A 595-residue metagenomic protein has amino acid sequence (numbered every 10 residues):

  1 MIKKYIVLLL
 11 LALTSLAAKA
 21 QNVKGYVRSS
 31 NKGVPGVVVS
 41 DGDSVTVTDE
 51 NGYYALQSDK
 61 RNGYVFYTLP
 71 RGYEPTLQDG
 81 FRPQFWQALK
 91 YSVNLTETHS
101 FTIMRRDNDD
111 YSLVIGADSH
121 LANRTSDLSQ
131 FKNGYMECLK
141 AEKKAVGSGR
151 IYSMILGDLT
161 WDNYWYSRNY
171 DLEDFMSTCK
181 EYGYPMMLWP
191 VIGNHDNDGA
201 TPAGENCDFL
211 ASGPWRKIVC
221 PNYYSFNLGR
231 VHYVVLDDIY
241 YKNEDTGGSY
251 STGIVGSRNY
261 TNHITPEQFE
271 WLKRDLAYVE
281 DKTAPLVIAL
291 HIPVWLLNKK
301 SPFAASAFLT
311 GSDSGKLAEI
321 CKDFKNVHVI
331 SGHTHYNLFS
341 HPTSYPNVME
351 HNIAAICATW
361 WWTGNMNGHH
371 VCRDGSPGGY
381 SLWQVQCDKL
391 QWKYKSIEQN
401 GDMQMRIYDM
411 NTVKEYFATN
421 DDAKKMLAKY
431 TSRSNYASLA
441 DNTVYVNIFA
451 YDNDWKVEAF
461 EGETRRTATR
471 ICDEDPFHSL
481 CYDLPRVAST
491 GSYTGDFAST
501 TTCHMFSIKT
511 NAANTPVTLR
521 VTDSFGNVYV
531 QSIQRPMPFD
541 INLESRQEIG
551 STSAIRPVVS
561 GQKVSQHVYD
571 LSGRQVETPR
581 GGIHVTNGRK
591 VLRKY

Functional and structural regions predicted by a protein language model:
Q21-V23, S29-D43, G582: Short, ordered, surface-exposed loop/turn motifs in non-cytosolic proteins
N22, S29-S30, D79-S167: N-terminal active-site segment of His-dependent metallophosphoesterases
D41, G63-K90, T586-R593: A short, solvent-exposed loop/turn motif at the edges and junctions of modular extracellular/periplasmic domains
D43-D59, R470-C472: Short, acidic Ser/Thr/Gly-rich low-complexity loop/linker segments typical of extracellular and cell-surface proteins
G72-S92, E97, W165-E280, F308-H328 (+2 more regions): Extended active-site neighborhood of metal-dependent phosphoesterases/phosphodiesterases
V348-Y451, W455-E458, C503-N511, T515-I533: Binuclear metal-dependent phosphoesterase catalytic core
D475-S507: Aromatic sugar-binding surface patches on proteins that engage polysaccharides or sugar-phosphate polymers
E548-S572: Residue-level detector of functionally pivotal "anchor" positions at catalytic/ligand-binding pockets or at interdomain
